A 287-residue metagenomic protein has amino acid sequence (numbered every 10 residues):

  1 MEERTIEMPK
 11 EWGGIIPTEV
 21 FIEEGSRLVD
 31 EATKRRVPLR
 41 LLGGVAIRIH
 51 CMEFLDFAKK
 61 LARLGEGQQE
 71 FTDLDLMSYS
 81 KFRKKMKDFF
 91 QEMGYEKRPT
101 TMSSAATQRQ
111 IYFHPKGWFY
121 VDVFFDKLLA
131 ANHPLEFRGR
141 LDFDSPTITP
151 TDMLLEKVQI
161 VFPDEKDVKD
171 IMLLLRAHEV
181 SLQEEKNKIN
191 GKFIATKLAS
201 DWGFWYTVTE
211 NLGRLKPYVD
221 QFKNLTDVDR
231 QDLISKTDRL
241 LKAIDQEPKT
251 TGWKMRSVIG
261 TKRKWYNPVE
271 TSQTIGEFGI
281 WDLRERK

Functional and structural regions predicted by a protein language model:
M1-A58: Helical scaffold of the NTase/Pol beta-like nucleotidyltransferase catalytic core
E2, M8, F124-K287: Catalytic cores of NTP-dependent nucleotidyl/adenyl transfer enzymes across multiple folds
S26, D30, D88, L173-R176: Surface-exposed alpha-helical segments enriched in charged/polar residues
R40-E70, A106-R109, G117-K127: A structural preference for long, well-packed, hydrophobic secondary-structure segments
C51-M52, M86-D88: Short glycine-/acidic-enriched loop or helix-start segments at secondary-structure transitions that form or flank
D56-M86, I171: Catalytic metal-binding acidic patch
L74, Q108-Q110, F119-D122, D144-P146 (+1 more regions): Generic beta-strand structural signal
K87-N132: Conserved catalytic core of two-metal-ion nucleotidyltransferases
